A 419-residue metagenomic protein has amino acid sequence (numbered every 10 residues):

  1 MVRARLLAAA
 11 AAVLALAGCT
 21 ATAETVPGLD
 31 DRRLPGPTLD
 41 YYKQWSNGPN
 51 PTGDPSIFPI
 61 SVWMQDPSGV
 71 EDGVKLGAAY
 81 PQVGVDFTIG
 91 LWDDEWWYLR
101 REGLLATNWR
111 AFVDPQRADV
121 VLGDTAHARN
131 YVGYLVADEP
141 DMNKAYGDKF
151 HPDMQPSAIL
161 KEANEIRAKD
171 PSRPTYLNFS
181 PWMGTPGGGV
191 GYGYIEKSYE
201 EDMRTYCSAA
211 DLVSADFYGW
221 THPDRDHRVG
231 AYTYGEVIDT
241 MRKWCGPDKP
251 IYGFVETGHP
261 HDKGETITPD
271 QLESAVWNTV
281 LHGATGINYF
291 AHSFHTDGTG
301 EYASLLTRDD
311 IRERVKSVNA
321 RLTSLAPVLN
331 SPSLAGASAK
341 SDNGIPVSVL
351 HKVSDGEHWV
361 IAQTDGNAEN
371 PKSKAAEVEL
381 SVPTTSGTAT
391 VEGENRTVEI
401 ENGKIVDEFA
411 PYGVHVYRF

Functional and structural regions predicted by a protein language model:
M1-L7: Bacterial N-terminal signal peptides that target proteins for export
L7-V13: Sec-dependent N-terminal signal peptides
A17-G18: C-terminal motif of bacterial Sec signal peptides marking the signal peptidase cleavage site
A21: Short, conserved catalytic or interaction motifs in soluble domains
T25-G387, V391-F419: Glycan-processing catalytic domains of CAZymes
